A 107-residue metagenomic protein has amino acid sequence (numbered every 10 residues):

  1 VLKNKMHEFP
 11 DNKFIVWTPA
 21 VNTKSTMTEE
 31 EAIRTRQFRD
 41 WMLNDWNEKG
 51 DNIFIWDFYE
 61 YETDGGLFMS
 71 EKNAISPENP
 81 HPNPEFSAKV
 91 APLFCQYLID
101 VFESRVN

Functional and structural regions predicted by a protein language model:
V1-M6: Catalytic-core regions built around general acid/base machinery
H7-I15, K49-F54: Loop/turn elements at helix/coil->beta-strand transitions in domains of secreted/extracellular proteins
T18-A20: Residue-level signal for short, function-critical loop segments
N22-N107: Catalytic His-Asp segment of secreted/periplasmic serine-dependent ester chemistry enzymes
